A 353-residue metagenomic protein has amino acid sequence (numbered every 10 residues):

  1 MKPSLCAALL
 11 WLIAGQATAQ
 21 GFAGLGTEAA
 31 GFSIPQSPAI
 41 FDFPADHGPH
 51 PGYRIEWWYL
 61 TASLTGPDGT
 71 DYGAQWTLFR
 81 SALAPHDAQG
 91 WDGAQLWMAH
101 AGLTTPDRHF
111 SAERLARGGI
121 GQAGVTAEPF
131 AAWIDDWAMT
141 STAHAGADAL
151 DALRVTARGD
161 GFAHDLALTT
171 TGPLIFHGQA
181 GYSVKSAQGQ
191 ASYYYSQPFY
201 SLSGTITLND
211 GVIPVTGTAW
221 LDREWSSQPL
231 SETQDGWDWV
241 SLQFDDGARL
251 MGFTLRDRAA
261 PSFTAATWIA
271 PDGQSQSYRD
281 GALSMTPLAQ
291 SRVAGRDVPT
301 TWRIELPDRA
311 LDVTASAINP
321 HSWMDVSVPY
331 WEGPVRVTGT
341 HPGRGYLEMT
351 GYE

Functional and structural regions predicted by a protein language model:
K2-W11: Sec-dependent signal peptide recognition, specifically the positively charged N-region followed immediately by
P3, A19-E353: Targeting-peptide/extracellular-domain and disordered-appendage signature
A14-Q16: N-terminal signal peptide c-region/cleavage motif recognized by signal peptidases
